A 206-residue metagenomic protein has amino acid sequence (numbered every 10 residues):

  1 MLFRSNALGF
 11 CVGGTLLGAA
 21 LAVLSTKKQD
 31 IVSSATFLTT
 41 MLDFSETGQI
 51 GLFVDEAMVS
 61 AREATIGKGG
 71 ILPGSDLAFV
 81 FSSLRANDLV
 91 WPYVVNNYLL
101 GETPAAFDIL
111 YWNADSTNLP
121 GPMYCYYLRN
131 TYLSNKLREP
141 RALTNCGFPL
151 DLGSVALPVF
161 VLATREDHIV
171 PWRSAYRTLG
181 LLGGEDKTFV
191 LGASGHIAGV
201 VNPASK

Functional and structural regions predicted by a protein language model:
A7-G9, L162: Short beta-strand immediately N-terminal to the catalytic nucleophile in serine-hydrolase-like folds
G9-L17: Gly/Ala-rich beta-loop-alpha elbow adjacent to hydrolase catalytic centers
L16-Y124: Alpha/beta-hydrolase-fold enzymes
N113-L150, L157: Mobile cap/lid helix-loop segments that gate and shape the active-site cleft of serine hydrolases
L128, T178, L182-K206: Catalytic histidine neighborhood in serine/cysteine hydrolases with alpha/beta-hydrolase-type architecture
V155, V161-A163, D167: Short beta-strand/loop motif that positions the catalytic acidic residue of the alpha/beta-hydrolase fold
H168-S174: Conserved alpha/beta-hydrolase "acid-adjacent" motif
